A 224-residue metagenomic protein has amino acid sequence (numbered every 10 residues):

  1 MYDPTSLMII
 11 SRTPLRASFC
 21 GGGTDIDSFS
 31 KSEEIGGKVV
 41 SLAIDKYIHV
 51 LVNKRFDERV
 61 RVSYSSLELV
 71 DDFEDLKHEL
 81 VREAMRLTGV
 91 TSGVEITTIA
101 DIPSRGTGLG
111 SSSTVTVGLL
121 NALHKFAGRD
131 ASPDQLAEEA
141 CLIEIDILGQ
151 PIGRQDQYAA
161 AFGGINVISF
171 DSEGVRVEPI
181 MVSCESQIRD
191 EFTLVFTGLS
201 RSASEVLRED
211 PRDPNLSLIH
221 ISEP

Functional and structural regions predicted by a protein language model:
M1-C20, T24-S28, S41-L42, Y47-G93 (+5 more regions): C-terminal nucleotide
G37-K38: Conserved, well-ordered active-site substructure
F73-D75, G108-S111: Short, solvent-exposed loop/turn segments at secondary-structure boundaries
P103-T107: Short pre-catalytic strand/loop immediately N-terminal to key active-site residues, enriched for Gly-Thr
T114-F126: Stable alpha-helical structural segments in soluble proteins, enriched in small hydrophobic residues
